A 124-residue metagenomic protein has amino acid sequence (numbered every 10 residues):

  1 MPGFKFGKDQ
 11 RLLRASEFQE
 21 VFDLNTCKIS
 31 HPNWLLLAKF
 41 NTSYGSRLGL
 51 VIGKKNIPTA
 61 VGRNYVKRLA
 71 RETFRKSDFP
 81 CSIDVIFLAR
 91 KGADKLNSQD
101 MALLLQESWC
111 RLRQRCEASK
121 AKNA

Functional and structural regions predicted by a protein language model:
M1-A124: Positively charged, solvent-exposed patches that mediate nucleic-acid binding
